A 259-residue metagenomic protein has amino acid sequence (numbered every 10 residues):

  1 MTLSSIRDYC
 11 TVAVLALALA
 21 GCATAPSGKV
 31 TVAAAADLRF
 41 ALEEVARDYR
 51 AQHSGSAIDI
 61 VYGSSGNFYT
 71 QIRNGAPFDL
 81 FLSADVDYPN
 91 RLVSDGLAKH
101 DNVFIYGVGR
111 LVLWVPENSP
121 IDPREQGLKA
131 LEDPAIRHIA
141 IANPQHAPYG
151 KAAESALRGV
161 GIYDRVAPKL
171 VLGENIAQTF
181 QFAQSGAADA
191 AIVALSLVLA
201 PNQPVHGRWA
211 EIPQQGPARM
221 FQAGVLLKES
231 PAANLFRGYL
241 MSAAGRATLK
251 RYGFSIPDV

Functional and structural regions predicted by a protein language model:
M1-S5: N-terminal secretory signal peptides that target proteins for export/translocation
I6-R7, A188: Residue-level micro-sites within transmembrane alpha helices that shape and flank functional polar/acidic positions
Y9-G21: Bacterial N-terminal signal peptides
C22-H53, A57-Y62, G66, T70-N74 (+4 more regions): Exported/periplasmic ABC-transporter solute-binding proteins
D79-S83: Periplasmic-binding protein-like
K99-N102: Short, P/G- and charge-enriched loop/turn segments at secondary-structure junctions
